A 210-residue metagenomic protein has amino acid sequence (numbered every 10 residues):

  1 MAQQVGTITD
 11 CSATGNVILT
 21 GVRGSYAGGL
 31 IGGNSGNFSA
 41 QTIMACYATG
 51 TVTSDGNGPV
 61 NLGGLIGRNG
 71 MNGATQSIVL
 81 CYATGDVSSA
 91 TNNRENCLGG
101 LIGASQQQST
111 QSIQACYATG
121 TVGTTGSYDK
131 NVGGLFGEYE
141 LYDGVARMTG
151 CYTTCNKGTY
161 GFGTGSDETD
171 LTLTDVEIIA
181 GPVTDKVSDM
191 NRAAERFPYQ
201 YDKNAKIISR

Functional and structural regions predicted by a protein language model:
M1-R210: Predominantly extracellular beta-rich ligand-binding scaffolds that present long acidic/polar faces for carbohydrate
